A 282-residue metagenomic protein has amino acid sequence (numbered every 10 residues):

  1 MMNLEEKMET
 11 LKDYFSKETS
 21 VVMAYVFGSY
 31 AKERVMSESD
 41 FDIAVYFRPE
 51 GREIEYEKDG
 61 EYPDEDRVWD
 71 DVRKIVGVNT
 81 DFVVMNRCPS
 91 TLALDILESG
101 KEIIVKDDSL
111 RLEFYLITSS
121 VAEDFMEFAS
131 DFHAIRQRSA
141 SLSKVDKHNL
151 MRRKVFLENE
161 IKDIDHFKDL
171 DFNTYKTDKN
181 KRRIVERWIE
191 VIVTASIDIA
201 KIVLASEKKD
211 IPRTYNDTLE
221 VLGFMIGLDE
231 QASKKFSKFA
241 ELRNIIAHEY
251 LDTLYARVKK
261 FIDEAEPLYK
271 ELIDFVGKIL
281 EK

Functional and structural regions predicted by a protein language model:
M1-M23, A31-S37, E50, E57-N149 (+1 more regions): Catalytic core of pol beta-like nucleotidyltransferases
S39-F41: Change "...and in nucleic-acid phosphodiester-cleaving endonucleases..." to "...and in nucleic-acid processing enzymes
A44-Y46: Short hydrophobic/aromatic beta-strand micro-patches that form the beta-sheet surface supporting nucleotide- or nucleic
I54-D59, K259-I262: Short histidine-centered catalytic/ligand-binding loop motif
N86, R138-K282: Solvent-exposed interaction patches of small proteins and small membrane subunits
